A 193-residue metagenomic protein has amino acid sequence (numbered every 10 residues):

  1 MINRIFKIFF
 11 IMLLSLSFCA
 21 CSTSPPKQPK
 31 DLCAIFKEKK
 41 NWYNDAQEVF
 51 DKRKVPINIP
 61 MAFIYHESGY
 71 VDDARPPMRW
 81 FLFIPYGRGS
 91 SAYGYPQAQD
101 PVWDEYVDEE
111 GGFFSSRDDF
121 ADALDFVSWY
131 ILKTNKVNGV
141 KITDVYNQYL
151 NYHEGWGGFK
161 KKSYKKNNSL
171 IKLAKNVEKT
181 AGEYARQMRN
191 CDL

Functional and structural regions predicted by a protein language model:
M1-F9: Bacterial N-terminal signal peptides that target proteins for export
M12-S15: Short, linear, compositionally biased motifs with a strong N-terminal bias
S17-A20: C-terminal motif of bacterial Sec signal peptides marking the signal peptidase cleavage site
T23-L193: Catalytic glycan-binding domains that act on GlcNAc-containing polysaccharides
